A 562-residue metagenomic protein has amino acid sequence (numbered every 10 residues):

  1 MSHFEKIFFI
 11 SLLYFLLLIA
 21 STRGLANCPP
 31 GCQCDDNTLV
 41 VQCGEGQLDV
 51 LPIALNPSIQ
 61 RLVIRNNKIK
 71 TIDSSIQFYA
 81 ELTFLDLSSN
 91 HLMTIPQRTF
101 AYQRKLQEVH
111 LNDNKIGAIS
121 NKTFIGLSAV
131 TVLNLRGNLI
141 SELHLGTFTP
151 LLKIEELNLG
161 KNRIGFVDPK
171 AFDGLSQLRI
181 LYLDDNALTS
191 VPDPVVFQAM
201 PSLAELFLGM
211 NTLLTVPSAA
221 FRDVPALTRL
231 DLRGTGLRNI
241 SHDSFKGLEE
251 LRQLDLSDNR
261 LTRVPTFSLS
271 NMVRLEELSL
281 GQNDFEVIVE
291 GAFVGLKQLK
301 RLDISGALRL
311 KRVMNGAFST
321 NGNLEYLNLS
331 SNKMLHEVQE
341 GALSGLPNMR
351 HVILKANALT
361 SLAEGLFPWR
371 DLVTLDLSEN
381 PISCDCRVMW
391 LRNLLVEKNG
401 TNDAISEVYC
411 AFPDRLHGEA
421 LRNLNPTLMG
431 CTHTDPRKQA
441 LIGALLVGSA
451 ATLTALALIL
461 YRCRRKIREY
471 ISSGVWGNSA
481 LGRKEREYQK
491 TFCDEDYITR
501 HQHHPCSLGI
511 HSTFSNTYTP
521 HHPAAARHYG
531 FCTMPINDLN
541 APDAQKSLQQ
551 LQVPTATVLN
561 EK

Functional and structural regions predicted by a protein language model:
M1-F15: Classical eukaryotic N-terminal signal peptides for Sec-dependent ER targeting/secretion, especially the positively
L16-G24, C28, C34-V40, I180 (+7 more regions): Membrane-proximal C-terminal cap and juxtamembrane stalk of leucine-rich repeat ectodomains
D35, L55-S58, Q77-E81, A101-K105 (+14 more regions): Leucine-rich repeat
D36-F84, S88: LRR N-terminal entry segment and analogous cap-like coil->beta motifs
V41, Q60-I64, T83-L87, L106-L111 (+11 more regions): Conserved hydrophobic beta-strand positions in leucine-rich repeat
G46, N67, N90, L111-N114 (+11 more regions): Consensus "Asn ladder" position of solenoid repeat domains
D49, I69-K70, M93, I116-G117 (+11 more regions): Leucine-rich repeat
M210, L214-A220, P225-R229, G234-A358: Eukaryotic tandem repeat interaction scaffolds
